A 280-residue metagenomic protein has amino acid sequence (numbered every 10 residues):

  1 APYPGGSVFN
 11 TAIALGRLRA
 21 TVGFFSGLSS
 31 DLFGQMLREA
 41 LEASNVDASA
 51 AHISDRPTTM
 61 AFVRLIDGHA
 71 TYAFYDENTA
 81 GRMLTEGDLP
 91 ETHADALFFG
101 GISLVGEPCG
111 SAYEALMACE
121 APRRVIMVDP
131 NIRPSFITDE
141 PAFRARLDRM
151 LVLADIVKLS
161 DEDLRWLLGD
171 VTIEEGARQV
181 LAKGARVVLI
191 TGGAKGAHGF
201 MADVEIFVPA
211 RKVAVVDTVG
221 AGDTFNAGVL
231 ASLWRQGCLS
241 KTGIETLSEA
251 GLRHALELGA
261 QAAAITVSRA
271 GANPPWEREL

Functional and structural regions predicted by a protein language model:
A1-P2, E77, E245-T246: Short glycine-enriched, charge-decorated loop/helix-capping segments at active-site entrances that position
Y3, N10-T21, S232-W234: Alpha-helix C-terminal capping segments
I13, M60-R64, G196-G199: Short beta-strand scaffold segments in enzyme catalytic cores
T21-G101, I126: Conserved N-terminal subdomain of the carbohydrate kinase-like
A73, D95, E107, L167 (+3 more regions): Residues that scaffold the ATP/ADP-binding catalytic core of kinase and kinase-like folds
G87, L147, V215: Acidic, amphipathic alpha-helical patches
A96, I102-Q179, A185, A194-G196: Conserved beta-alpha-beta core of the PfkB/ribokinase-like small-molecule kinase fold
V171-L280: Conserved phosphate-binding/catalytic region of the ribokinase-like
